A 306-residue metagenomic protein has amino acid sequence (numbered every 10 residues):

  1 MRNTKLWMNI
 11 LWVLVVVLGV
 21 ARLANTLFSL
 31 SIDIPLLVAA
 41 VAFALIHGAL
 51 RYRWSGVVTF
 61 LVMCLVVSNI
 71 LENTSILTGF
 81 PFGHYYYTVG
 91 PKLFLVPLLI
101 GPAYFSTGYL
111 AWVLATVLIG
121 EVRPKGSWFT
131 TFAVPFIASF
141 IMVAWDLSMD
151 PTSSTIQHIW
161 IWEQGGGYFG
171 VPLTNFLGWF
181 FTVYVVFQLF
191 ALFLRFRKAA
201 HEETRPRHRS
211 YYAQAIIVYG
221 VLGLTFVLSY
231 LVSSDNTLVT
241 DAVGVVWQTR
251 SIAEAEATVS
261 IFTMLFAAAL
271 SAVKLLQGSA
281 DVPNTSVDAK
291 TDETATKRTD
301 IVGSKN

Functional and structural regions predicted by a protein language model:
M1-N306: Aromatic-rich, lipid-facing transmembrane alpha helices and their immediate juxtamembrane interface loops in integral
